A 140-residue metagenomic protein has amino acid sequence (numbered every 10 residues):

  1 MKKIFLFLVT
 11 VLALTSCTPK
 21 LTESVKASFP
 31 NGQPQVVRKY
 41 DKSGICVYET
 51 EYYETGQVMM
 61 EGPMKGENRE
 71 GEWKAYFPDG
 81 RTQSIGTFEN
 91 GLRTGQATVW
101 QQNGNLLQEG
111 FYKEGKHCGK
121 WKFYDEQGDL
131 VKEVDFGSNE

Functional and structural regions predicted by a protein language model:
I4-A13: Sec-dependent N-terminal signal peptides
C17-F77, R81-E89, R93-Q101, N105-K113 (+2 more regions): Periodic aromatic/glycine/histidine/acidic cluster detector with a strong bias toward beta-strand repeat architectures
